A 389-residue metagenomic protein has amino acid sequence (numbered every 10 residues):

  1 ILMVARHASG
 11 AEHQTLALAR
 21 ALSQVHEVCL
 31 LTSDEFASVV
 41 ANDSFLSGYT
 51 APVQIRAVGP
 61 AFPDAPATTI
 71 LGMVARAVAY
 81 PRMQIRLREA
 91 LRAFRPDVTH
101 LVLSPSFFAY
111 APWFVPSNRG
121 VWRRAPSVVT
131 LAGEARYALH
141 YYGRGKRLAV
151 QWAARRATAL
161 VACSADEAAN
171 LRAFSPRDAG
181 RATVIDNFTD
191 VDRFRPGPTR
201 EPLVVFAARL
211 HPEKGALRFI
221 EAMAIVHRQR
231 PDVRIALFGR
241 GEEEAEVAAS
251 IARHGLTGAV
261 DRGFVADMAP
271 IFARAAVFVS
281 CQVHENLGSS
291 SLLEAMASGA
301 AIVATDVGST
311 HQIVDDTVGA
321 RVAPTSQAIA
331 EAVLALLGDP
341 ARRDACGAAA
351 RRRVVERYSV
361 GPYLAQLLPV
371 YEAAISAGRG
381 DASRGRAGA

Functional and structural regions predicted by a protein language model:
L2-S9, A21, V25-V78, N170 (+2 more regions): N-terminal strand-loop element at the rim of the active site of nucleotide-sugar-dependent glycosyltransferases
E12-R20, F206-I225, E242-A248, L293: A conserved mid-protein helix/loop that constitutes part of the nucleotide-sugar donor-binding site
Y80-M83, L101-F108: Short His-centered aromatic/hydrophobic patch
P126, E134-R156, A169, V191: Nucleotide-sugar donor phosphate/pyrophosphate-binding loop at the beta->alpha transition of glycosyltransferases
D166, F188: Carbohydrate-associated surface elements
V247-V265: Nucleotide-activated donor-binding/catalytic signature segment of Leloir-type glycosyltransferases, i.e., the conserved
A301-A304: Short hydrophobic beta-strand element within catalytic cores of glycosyltransferases and related nucleotide-activated
D316-Q327, A335-P340: Conserved acidic donor-binding segment of nucleotide-sugar-dependent glycosyltransferases
